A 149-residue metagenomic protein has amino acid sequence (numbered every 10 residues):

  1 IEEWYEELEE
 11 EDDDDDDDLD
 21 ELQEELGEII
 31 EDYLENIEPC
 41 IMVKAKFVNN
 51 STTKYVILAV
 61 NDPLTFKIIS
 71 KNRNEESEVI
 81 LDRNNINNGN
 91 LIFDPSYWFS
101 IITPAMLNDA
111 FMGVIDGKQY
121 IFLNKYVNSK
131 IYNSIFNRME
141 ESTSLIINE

Functional and structural regions predicted by a protein language model:
E2-E149: A short, solvent-exposed, low-complexity linear motif enriched for acidic/polar residues with Pro/Gly/Ser/Thr
